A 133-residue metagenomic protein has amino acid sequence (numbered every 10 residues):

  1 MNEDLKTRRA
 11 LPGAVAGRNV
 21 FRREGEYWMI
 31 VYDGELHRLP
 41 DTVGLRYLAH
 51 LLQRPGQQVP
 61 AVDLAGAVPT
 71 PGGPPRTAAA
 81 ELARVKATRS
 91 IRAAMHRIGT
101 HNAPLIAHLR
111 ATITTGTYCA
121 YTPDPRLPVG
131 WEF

Functional and structural regions predicted by a protein language model:
M1-F133: Intrinsically disordered, low-complexity protein-interaction/activation regions
